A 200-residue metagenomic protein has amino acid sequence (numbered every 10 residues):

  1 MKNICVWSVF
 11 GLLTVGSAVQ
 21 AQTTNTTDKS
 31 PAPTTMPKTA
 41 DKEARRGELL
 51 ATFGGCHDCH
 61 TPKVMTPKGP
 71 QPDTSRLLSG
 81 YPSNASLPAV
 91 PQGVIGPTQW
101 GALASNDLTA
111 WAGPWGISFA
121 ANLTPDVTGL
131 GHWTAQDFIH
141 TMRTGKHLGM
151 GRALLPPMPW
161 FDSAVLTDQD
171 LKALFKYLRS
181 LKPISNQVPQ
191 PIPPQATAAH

Functional and structural regions predicted by a protein language model:
M1-I4: Positively charged n-region of N-terminal signal peptides that target proteins for export
W7-G16: Bacterial N-terminal signal peptides
V19-T23: Boundary at the C-terminal end of the N-terminal hydrophobic targeting segment
T27-T52, V64-P70, A89-V90, H132: Electrostatic cytochrome c docking/interface patches
K42, K63, A153, D170 (+1 more regions): Ligand-binding pocket scaffold of soluble enzyme catalytic domains
G47, F53-K63, F138, L174 (+1 more regions): The canonical Cys-X-X-Cys-His
M65-H140, L154-T167, T197-H200: Gly/Gly-Pro-rich "capping" loops immediately C-terminal to redox-active cysteine motifs in periplasmic/lumenal
H132-H147, W160-P189: C-terminal capping alpha-helices of c-type cytochrome domains
